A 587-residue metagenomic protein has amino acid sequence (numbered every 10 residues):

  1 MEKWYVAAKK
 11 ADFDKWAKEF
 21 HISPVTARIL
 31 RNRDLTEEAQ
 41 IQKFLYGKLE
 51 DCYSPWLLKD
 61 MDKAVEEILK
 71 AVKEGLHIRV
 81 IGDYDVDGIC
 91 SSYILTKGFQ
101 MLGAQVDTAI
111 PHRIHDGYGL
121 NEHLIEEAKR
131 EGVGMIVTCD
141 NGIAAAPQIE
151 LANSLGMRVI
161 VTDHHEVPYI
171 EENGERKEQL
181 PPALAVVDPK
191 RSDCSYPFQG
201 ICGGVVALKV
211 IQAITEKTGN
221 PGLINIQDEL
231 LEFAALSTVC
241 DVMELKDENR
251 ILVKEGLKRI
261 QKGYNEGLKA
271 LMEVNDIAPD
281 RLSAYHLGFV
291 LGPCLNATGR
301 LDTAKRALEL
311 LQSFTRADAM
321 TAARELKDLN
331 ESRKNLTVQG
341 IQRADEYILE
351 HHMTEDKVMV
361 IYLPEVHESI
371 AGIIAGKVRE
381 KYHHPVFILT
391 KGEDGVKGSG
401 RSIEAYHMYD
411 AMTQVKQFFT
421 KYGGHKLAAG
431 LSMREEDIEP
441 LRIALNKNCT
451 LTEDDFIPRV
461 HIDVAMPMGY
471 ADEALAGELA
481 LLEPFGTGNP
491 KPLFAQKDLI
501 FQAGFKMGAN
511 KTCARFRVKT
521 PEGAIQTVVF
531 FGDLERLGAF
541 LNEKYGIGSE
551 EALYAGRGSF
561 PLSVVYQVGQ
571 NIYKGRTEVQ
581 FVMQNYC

Functional and structural regions predicted by a protein language model:
K3-Y5: Non-catalytic interface/linker regions that flank or bridge core catalytic/transmembrane domains
A7-G134, L155-G156, N173-R176, P182 (+3 more regions): Hydrophobic helix-and-loop "lid/oligomerization" segment in the mid-to-C-terminal part of catalytic domains
L30, V137, N296, L479 (+1 more regions): A residue-level signal for conserved active-site and pocket-lining positions in enzyme catalytic cores
K70-H77, D318-R324, D328-Y362, Q414-C587: Mid-to-C-terminal polyanion-binding domains and interfaces
E126-G204, L208-N220, N225, E229: Active-site cavity-forming subdomains of large catalytic enzyme subunits
P147-L151, M359, I374, E478: A short acidic, amphipathic alpha-helical/loop segment
H164-H165, H367, H425, C513: Histidine-centered active-site/metal-ligand motif
K177-E178, A183-V186, D394-S402, I525-V529 (+1 more regions): Short, well-ordered strand-loop elements centered on a beta-strand within folded domains, enriched for acidic residues
